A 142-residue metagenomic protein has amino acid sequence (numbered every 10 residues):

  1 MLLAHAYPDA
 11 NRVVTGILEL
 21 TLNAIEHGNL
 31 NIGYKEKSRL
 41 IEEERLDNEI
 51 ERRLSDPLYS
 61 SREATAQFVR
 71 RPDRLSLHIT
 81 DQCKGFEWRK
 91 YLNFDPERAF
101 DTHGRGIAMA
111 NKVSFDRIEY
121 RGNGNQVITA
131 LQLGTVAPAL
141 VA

Functional and structural regions predicted by a protein language model:
M1-D9: Alpha-helical phosphate/pyrophosphate-handling elements in metalloenzyme active cores
A6, N31-G33, V69, S76 (+2 more regions): General structural signal for secondary-structure boundaries
P8-S60, N111-K112: Conserved ATP-binding N-box helix of the HATPase_c
K35-G104: Glycine-rich/acidic phosphate-handling loop/turn and adjacent ATP-lid/helix of nucleotide-binding kinase/ATPase domains
R74-H78, Q82-E87, Y91, P96-F100 (+1 more regions): Flexible, glycine-/charge-rich segments associated with ATP-binding catalytic modules
